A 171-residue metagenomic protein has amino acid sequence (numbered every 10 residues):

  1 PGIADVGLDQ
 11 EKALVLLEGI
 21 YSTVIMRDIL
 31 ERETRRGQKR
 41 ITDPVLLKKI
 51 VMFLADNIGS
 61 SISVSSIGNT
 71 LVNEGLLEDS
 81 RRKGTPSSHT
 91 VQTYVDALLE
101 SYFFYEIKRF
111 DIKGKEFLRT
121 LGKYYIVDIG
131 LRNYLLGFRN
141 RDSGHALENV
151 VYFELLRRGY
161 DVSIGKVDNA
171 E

Functional and structural regions predicted by a protein language model:
P1-G2: Amphipathic alpha-helical segments of the small helical/lid subdomains adjacent to P-loop NTPase cores
D5-E171: Accessory nucleic acid-recognition modules appended to NTPase machines
